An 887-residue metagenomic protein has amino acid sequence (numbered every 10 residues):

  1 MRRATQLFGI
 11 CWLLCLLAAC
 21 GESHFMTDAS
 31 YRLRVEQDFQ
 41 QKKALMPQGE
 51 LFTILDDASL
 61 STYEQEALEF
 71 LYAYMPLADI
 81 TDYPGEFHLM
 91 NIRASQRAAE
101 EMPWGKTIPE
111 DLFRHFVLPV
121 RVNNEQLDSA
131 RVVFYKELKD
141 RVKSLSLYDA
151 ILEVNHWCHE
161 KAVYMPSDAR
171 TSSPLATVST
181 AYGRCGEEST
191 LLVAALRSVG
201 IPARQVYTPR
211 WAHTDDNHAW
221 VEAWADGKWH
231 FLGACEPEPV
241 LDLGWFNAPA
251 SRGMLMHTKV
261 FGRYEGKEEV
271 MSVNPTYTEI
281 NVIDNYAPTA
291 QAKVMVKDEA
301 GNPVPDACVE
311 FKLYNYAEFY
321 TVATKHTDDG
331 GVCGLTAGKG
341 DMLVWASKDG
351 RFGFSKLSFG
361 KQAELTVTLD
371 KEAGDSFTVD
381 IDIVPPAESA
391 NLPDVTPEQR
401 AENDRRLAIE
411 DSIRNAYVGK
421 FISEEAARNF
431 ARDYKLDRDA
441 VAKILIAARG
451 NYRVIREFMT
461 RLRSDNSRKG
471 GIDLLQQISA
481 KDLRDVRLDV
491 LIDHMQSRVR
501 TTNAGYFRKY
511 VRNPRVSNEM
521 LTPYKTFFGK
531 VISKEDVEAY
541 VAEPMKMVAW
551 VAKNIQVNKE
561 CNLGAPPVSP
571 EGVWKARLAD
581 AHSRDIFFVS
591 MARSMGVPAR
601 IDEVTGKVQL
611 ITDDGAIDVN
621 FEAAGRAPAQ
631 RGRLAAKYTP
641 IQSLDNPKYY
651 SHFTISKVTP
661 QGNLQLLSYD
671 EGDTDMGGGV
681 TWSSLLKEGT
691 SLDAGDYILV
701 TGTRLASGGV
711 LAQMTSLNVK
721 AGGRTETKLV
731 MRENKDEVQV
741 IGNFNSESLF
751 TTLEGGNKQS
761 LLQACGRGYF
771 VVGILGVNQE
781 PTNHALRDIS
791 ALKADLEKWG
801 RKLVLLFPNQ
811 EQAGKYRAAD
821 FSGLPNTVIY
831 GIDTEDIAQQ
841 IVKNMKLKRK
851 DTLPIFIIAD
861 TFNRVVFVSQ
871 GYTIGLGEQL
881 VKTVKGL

Functional and structural regions predicted by a protein language model:
F25, K136, D140-L145, A150-H156 (+9 more regions): Hydrophobic/aromatic-rich core segments of domains that either
T27-G183, D216, A401, E410-A576 (+1 more regions): Secondary-structure boundary elements
D226, D328-V344, K348-R351, L357-G360 (+3 more regions): Short Pro-Gly-centered beta-turn/loop motif in secreted/extracellular proteins
E299-E318, K339-D341, E543-K546, I641-G672 (+1 more regions): Short, ordered, surface-exposed loop/turn motifs in non-cytosolic proteins
G350-E372, R704-R732: Structured interaction patches on ligand/partner-binding surfaces of diverse proteins
S760-I789, K802-L806: Short active-site neighborhood of thiol/selenol oxidoreductases, capturing the structured segment around
A818-L853: Short, internal strand/loop/helix patches that form the active-site neighborhood or redox-interaction surface
D851-Q870: A short, hydrophobic beta-strand/beta-hairpin element that forms part of a small beta-sheet core
